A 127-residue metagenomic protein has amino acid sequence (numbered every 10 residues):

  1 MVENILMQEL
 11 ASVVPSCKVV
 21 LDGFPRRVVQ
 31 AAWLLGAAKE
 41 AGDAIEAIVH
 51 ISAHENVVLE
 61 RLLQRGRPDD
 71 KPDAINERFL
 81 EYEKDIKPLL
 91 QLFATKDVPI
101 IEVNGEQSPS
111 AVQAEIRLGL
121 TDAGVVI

Functional and structural regions predicted by a protein language model:
M1-G36: ATP-dependent small-molecule kinase phosphotransfer cores that center on conserved nucleotide phosphate-binding segments
M1-Q8, D69-E115: Small-molecule kinase domains that catalyze NTP-dependent phosphoryl transfer to phosphate-bearing small molecules
E9, W33-A41, L92, E115 (+1 more regions): Alpha-helical structural signal in soluble globular domains
L10-C17, E40-D43, A123-V126: Glycine-rich phosphate-binding loop signature in dinucleotide/nucleotide-binding domains
K18, W33-I86: A glycine- and Lys/Arg-enriched "phosphate-lid" helix/loop adjacent to the NTP-binding pocket of small-molecule kinases
D22, V49-S52, E102-N104: Conserved beta-strand segments of the P-loop GTPase G domain that flank and frequently precede/overlap
P25-V29, S52-L59, S108-S110: Conserved nucleotide-binding/hydrolysis micro-motifs of P-loop NTPases
V28-A31, N104-V126: Amphipathic, charged alpha-helical segments and their helix-to-coil junctions in extracytoplasmic/peripheral assemblies
